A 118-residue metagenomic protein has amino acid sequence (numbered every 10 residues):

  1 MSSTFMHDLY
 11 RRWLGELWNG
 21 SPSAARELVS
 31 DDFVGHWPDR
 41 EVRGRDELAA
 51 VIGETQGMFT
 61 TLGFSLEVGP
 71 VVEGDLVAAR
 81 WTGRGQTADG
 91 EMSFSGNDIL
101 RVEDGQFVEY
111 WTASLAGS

Functional and structural regions predicted by a protein language model:
M1-S118: C-terminal and inter-domain tail/linker signature
